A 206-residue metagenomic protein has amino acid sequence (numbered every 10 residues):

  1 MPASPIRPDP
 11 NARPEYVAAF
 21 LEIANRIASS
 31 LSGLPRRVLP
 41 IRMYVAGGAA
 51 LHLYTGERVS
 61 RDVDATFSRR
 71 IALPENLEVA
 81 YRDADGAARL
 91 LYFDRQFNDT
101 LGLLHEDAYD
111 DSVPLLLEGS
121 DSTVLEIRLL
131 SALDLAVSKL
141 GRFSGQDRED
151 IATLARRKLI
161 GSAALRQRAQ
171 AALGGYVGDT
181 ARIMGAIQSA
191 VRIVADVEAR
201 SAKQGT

Functional and structural regions predicted by a protein language model:
M1-T206: Compositionally biased terminal segments of proteins
